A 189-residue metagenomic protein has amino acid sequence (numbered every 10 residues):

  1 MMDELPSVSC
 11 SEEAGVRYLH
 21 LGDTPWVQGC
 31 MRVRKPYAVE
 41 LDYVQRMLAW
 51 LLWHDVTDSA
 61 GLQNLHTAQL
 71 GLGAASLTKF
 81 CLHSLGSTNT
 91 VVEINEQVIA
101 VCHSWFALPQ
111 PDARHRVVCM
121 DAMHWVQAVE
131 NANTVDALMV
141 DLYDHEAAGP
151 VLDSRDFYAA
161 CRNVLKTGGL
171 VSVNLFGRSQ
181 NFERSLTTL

Functional and structural regions predicted by a protein language model:
M1-M2, A60-Q63, T187: Proteins with a high burden of low-complexity, intrinsically disordered sequence enriched in S/T/G/P/A and R, requiring
M1-T57, H83-S84: Rossmann-like AdoMet
P36-G168, S179-Q180: The AdoMet/dcAdoMet-binding core of the Class I SAM-like
Y158-A159, E183-L189: Conserved Class I S-adenosyl-L-methionine
V171-S172: A short hydrophobic/small-residue beta-strand
